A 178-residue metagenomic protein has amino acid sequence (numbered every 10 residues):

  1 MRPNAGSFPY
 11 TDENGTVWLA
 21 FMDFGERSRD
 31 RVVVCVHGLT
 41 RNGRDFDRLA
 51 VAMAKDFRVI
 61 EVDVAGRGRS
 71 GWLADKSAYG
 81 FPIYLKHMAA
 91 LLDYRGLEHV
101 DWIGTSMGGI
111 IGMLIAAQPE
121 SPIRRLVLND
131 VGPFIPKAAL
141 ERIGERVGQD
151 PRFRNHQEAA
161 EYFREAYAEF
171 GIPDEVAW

Functional and structural regions predicted by a protein language model:
M1-V33, K55-F57, L97-E98: Alpha/beta-hydrolase fold catalytic core
T11-G15, M22, R48-V51, E61-I103: Active-site loop/oxyanion-hole signature of alpha/beta-hydrolase fold enzymes
G38-R48, V59: Serine-hydrolase catalytic-loop signature spanning alpha/beta hydrolases and amidase-signature enzymes
T40, V64-G68, P133: Alpha/beta-hydrolase active-site loop signature
Y94, E98-A139: Conserved hydrolase catalytic core segment
I123, N129-A160: A catalytic-pocket lid/entrance helix-loop region that shapes and gates access to the active site across common
R154-W178: Conserved alpha/beta-hydrolase catalytic His-Asp/Glu region
